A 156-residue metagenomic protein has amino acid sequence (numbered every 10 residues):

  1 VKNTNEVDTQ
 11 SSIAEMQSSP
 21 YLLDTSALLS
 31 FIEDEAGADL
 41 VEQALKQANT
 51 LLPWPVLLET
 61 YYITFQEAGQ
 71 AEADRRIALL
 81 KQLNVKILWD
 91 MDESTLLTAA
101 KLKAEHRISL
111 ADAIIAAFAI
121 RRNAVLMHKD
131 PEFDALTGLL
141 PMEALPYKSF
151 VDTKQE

Functional and structural regions predicted by a protein language model:
V1-L52, F65-A78, F150-K154: Short, well-structured N-terminal submotif of metal-dependent ribonuclease cores
V1-S18, A116, I120-E156: Acidic, PIN/NYN-like endoribonuclease modules and their adjacent C-terminal/linker elements
K2, K86-K129: Active-site neighborhoods of divalent-metal-dependent phosphate/nucleic-acid chemistry enzymes
K46-A48, Q82-L83, R122, L139: Structured helix-beta-strand junction loops
I63-Q66, V85: Helix-loop "lid/cap" segments that line or gate small-molecule binding pockets
E67-A71, H106, E143-Y147: Short, hinge-like loop/turn segments at secondary-structure boundaries
